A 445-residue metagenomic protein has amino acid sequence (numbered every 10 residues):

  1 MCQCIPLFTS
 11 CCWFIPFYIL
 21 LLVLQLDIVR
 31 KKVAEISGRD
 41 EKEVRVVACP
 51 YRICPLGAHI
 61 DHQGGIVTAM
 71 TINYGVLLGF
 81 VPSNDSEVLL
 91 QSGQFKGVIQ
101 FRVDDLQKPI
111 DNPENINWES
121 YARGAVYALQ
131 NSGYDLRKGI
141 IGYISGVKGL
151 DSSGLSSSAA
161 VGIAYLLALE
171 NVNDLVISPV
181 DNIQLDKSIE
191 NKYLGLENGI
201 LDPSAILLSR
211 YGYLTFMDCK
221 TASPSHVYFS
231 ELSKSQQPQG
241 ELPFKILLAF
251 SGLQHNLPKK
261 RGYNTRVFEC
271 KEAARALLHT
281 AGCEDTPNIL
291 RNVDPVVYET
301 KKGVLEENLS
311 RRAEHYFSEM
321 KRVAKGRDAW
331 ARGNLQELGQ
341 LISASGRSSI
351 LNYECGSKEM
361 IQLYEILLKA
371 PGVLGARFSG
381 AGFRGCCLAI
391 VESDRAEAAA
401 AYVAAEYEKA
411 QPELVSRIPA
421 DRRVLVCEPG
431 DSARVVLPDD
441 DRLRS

Functional and structural regions predicted by a protein language model:
C2-C4, C11-C12: Cysteine-centered motifs
S10-L56, L77-S120, A128-Q130, Y213-R377 (+1 more regions): C-terminal nucleotide
T71-Y74, L155-L175, L388-V391: DPxDG-like acidic metal-binding loop motif
Q91, K138-G146, I177-S188, G339-L341 (+1 more regions): Beta-strand segments within the central parallel beta-sheet cores of soluble alpha/beta enzyme folds
V126-S153: Glycine- and acidic-rich phosphate- and metal-coordinating loops
S132-G139, L169-L185, S393-E406, A410-L414: Phosphate-handling active-site elements
V176-Y228, A376-S379, V426, D431: Alpha/beta catalytic cores of group-transfer enzymes, especially the acyltransferase/condensing modules of polyketide
